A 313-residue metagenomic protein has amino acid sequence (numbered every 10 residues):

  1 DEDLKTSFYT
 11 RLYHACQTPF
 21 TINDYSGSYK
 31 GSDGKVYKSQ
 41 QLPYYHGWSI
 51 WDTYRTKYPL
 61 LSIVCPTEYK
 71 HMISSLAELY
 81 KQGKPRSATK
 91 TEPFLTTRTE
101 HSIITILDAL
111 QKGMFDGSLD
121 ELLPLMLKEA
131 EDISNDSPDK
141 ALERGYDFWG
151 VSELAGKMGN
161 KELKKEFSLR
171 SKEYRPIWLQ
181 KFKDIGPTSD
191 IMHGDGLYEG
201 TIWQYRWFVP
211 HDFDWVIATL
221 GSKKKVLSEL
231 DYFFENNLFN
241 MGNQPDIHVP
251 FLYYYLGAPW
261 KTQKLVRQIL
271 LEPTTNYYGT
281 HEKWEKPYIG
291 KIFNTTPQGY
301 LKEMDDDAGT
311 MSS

Functional and structural regions predicted by a protein language model:
D1-D3, N23-Y29, A88-T91, D120-L122 (+2 more regions): Short coil/turn segments at secondary-structure boundaries
D1-Y44, E78, P85-R86: Acidic/polar, glycine-enriched structural segments that form the non-catalytic walls/loops of the carbohydrate-binding
D3-S7, R98, S102, P245: Short, conserved alpha-helical segments within structured domains
T6-T10, H14, G27-S28, W48 (+3 more regions): Beta-sheet entry/capping signal
T10, H14-Q17, S75, T105 (+1 more regions): Alpha-helical scaffold segments in carbohydrate-active enzymes
Y29-D33, Y37-S39, T67-S134, F182-K183: Helix-terminus loop motifs that line ligand-binding clefts
Q40-Y58, I63-T67, I103, G113-S313: Active-site core of glycosidic bond-cleaving carbohydrate-active enzymes
